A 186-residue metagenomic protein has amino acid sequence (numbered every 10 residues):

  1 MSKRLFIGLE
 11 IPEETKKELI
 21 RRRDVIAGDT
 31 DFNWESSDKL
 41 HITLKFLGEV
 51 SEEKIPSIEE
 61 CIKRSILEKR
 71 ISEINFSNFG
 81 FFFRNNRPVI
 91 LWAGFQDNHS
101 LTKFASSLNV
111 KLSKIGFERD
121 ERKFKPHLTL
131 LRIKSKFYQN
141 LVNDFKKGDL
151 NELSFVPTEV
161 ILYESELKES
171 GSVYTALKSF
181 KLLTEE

Functional and structural regions predicted by a protein language model:
M1-E186: Histidine-dependent nucleotide/RNA phosphoesterase domain, centered on the 2H-phosphoesterase fold with its duplicated
